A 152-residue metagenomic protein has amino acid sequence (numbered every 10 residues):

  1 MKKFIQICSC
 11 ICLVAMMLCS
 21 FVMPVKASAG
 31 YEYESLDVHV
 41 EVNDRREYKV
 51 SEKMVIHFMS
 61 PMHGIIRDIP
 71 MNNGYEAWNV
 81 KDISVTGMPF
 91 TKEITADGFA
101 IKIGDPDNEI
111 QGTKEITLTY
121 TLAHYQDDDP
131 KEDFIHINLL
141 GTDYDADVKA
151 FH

Functional and structural regions predicted by a protein language model:
M1-K3: N-terminal secretory signal peptides that target proteins for export/translocation
I5-V25: Sec-dependent N-terminal signal peptides of Gram-positive bacterial secreted proteins and lipoproteins
F21-H152: Lumenal/extracellular ectodomains and adaptor appendage modules of the eukaryotic vesicle/secretory system
